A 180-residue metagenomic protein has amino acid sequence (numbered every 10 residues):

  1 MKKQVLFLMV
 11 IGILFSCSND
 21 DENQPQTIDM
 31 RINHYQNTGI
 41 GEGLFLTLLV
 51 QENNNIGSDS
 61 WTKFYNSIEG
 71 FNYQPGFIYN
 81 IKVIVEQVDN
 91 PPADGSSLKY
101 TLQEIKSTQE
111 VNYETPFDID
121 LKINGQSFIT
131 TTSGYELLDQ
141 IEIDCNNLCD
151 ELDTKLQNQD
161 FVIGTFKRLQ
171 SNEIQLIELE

Functional and structural regions predicted by a protein language model:
M1-Q4: Positively charged n-region of N-terminal signal peptides that target proteins for export
I13-S16: C-terminal motif of bacterial Sec signal peptides marking the signal peptidase cleavage site
S18-D21: Bacterial signal peptide processing site
N23-F45, N112-T130: Structural detector for short beta-strands of small beta-barrel domains
Q36, I40-W61, V85, L137-E142 (+3 more regions): Intrinsically disordered, low-complexity linker/tail regions enriched in polar/charged residues
S60-G70: N-terminal post-signal-peptidase region of extra-cytosolic proteins
Y79-V88, N158-Q170: Flexible glycine-rich surface loops and low-complexity tracts that mediate binding to linear polymers
P92-N112, Q170-E180: OB-fold/S1-family single-stranded nucleic acid-binding modules
